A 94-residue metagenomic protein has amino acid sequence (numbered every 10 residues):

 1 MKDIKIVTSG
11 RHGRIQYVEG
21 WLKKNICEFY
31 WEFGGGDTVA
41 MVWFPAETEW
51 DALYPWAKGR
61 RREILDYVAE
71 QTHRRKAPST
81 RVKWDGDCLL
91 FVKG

Functional and structural regions predicted by a protein language model:
M1-G34: Amphipathic, interaction-prone secondary-structure segments
V39-G94: Acidic, low-complexity intrinsically disordered segments
